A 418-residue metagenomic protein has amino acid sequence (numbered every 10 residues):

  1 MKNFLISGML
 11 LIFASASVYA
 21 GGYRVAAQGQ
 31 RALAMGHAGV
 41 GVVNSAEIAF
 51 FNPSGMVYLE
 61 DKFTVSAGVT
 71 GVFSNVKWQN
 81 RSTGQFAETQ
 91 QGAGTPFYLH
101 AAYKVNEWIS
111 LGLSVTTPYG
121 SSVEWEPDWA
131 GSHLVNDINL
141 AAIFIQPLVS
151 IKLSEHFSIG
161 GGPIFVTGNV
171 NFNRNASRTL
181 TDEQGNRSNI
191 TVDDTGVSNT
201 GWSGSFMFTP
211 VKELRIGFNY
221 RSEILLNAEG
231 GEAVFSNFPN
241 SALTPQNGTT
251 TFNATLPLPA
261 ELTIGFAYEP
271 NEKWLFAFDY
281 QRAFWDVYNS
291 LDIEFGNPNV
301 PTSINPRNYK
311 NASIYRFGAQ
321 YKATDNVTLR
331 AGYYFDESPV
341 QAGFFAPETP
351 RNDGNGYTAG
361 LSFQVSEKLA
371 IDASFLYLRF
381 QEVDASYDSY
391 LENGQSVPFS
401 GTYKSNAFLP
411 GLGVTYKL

Functional and structural regions predicted by a protein language model:
M1-F4: Positively charged n-region of N-terminal signal peptides that target proteins for export
S7-S15: Bacterial N-terminal signal peptides
A14-S15, T64, D384: Hydrophobic alpha-helical membrane context
A16-A20: Sec/Tat signal peptide C-region and signal peptidase I cleavage site
G21-L33, D61, W78-E88, A93-L418: Outer-membrane beta-barrel porins/channels
R24-G39, V57-N75: Transmembrane beta-strand segments of Gram-negative outer membrane beta-barrel proteins
A38-V40, N44-S45, Q85-T89: Asp/Glu-centered strand-loop micro-motifs enriched in Gly/Pro and often flanked by an aromatic residue
V40-K62, A101-V105, L153: Outer-membrane beta-barrel pore proteins
